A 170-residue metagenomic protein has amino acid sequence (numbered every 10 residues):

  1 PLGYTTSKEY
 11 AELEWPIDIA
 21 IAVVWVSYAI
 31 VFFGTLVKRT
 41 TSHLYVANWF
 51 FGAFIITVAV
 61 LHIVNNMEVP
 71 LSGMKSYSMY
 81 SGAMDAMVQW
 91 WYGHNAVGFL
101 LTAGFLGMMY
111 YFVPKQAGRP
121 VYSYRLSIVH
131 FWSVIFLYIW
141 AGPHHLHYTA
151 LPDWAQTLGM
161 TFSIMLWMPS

Functional and structural regions predicted by a protein language model:
P1, W25, V58-N65: Helix-loop-helix module between adjacent transmembrane segments
P1-E12, V31-W49, M67-Q89, A103-V129 (+1 more regions): Juxtamembrane membrane-water interface segments of multi-pass membrane proteins, especially cytoplasmic-side
L13-V23, A53, Q89-W90, V97 (+2 more regions): Physicochemical signature of membrane-embedded alpha-helices that form the seven-helix bundle of GPCRs, emphasizing
I19-G34, N95-Y111, I164-S170: Hydrophobic cores of alpha-helical transmembrane segments in multi-pass inner/ER membrane proteins, independent
V24, F54-A59, S127-G142, L166-P169: Hydrophobic membrane-spanning alpha-helices of multi-pass integral membrane proteins
F51-A59, N95, F99, A103-G104 (+1 more regions): Alpha-helical transmembrane spans of integral membrane proteins, capturing the lipid-embedded, hydrophobic core of TM
F54, H94, F112-V121, R125 (+2 more regions): Short alpha-helical interface elements
